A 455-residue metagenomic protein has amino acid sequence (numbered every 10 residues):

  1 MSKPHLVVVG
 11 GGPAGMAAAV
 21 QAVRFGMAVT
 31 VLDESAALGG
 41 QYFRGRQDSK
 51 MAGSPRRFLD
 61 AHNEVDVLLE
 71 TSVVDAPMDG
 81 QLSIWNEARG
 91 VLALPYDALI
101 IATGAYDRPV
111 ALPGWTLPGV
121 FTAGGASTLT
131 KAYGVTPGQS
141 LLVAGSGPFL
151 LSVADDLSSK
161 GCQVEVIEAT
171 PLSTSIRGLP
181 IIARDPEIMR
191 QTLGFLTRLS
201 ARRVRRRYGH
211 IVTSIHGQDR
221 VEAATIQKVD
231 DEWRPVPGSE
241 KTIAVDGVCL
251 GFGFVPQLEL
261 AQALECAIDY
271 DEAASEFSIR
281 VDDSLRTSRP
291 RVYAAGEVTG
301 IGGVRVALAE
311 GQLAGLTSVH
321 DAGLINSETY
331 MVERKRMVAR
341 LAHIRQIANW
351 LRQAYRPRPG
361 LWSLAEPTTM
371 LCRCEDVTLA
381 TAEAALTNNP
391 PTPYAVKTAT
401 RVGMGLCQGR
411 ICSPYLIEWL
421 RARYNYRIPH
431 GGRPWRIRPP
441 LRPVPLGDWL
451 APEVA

Functional and structural regions predicted by a protein language model:
M1-T400, G405-L406, R410-A455: Residues forming the flavin
